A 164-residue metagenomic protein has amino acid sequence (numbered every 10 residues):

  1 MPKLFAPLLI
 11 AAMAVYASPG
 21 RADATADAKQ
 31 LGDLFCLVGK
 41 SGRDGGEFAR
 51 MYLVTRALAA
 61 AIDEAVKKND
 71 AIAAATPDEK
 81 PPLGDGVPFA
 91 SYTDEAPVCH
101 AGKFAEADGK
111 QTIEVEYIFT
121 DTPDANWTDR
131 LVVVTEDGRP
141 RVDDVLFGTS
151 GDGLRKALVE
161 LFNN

Functional and structural regions predicted by a protein language model:
M1, T128-D129: Composition- and surface-driven signal marking solvent-exposed, interaction-prone regions in large proteins
M1-L8: Bacterial N-terminal signal peptides that target proteins for export
L9-A14: Hydrophobic alpha-helical targeting segments used for export or membrane insertion
A17-P19: N-terminal signal peptide c-region/cleavage motif recognized by signal peptidases
D23-D78: Core segments of small alpha/beta cavity-forming domains
I62-P123: Surface-exposed, charged secondary-structure patches
K103, R130-V132: Short, surface-exposed charged micro-motifs
A107-K110, E116-T128, E136, D143-N164: Low-complexity, intrinsically disordered terminal/linker segments enriched in charged and Gly/Pro repeats
